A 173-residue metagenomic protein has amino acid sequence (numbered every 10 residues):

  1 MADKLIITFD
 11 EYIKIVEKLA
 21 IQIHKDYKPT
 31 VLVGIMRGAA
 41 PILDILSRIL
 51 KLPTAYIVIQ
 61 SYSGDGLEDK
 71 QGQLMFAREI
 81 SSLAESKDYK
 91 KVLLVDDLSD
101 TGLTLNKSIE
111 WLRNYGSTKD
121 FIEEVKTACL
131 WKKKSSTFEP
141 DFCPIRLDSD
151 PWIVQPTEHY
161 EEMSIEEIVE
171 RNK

Functional and structural regions predicted by a protein language model:
M1-K173: PRPP-associated nucleotide enzymes
